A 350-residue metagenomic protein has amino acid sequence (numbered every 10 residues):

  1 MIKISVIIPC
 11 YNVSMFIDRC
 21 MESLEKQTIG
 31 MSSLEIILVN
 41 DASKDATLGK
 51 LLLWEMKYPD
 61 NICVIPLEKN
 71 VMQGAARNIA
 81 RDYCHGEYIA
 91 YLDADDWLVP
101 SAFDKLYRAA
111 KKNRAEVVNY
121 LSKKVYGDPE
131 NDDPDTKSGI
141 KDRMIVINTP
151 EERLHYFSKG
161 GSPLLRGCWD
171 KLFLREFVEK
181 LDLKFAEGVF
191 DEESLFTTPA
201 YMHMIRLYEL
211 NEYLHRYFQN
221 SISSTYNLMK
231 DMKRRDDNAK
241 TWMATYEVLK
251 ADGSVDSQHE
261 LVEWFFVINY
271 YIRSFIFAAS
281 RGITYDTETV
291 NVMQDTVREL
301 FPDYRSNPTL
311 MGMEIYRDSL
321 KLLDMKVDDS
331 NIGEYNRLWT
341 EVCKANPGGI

Functional and structural regions predicted by a protein language model:
I2-S5, E35, L195: Cell-envelope/extracellular polymer assembly enzymes that use nucleotide-activated donors
V13-Q27: Short, well-formed alpha-helical segments that are part of the catalytic scaffolds of diverse glycosyltransferases
S23, N40-G49, K69, L98: A conserved acidic beta->alpha catalytic loop
S32-A42, C63-L67, A94: Short beta-strand/loop segment that forms part of the nucleotide-sugar
L67-C84, Y91: Glycine-rich, basic loop-to-helix element that forms the pyrophosphate-binding segment of sugar-nucleotide handling
A94-N211, H215-K233: Donor-binding/catalytic cores of nucleotide-activated saccharide and glycerol-phosphate transferases/polymerases
A115, A279-I350: Membrane-interface aromatic/basic loop that binds lipid-linked glycans or pyrophosphate carriers, typified by
E212-S221, Y226-D256, N269-Y304: Catalytic core of nucleotide-sugar-dependent glycosyltransferases
